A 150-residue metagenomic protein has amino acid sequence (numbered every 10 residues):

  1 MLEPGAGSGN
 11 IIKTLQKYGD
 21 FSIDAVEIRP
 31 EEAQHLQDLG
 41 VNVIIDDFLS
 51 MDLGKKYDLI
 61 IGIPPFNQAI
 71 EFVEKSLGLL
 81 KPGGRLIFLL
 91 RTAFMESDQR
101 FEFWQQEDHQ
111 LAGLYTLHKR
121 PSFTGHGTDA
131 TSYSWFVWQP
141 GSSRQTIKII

Functional and structural regions predicted by a protein language model:
M1-I150: Class I S-adenosyl-L-methionine-dependent methyltransferase catalytic core
